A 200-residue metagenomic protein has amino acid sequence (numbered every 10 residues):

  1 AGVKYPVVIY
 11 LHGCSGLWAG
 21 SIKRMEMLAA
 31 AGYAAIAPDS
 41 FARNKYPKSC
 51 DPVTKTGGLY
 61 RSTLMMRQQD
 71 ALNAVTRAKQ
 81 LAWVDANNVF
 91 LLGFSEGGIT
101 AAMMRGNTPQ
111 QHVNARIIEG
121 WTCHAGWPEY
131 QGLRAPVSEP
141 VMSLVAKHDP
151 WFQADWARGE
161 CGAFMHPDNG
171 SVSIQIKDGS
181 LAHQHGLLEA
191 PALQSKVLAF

Functional and structural regions predicted by a protein language model:
A1-V84: Serine-hydrolase catalytic machinery in alpha/beta-hydrolase-like enzymes
K4-V7, A31-A34, A86-N88, Q111-A115 (+1 more regions): Loop/turn elements at helix/coil->beta-strand transitions in domains of secreted/extracellular proteins
C14-L17, F41-K45, S95-I99, T122-A125 (+2 more regions): Solvent-exposed loop/turn segments at secondary-structure junctions within structured extracellular/periplasmic domains
G20-I22, P47-S49, M103, P128-E129 (+1 more regions): Short, solvent-exposed loop/turn and secondary-structure capping segments
A37-P38, G93, S143-V145: Hydrophobic residues in well-ordered beta-strands that form the structural core
N73-P136: Primarily recognizes the serine-hydrolase "nucleophile elbow" in alpha/beta-hydrolase and SGNH/GDSL folds
A115-I176: The feature captures the conserved acid-bearing segment of alpha/beta-hydrolase catalytic domains
N169-F200: C-terminal catalytic histidine-bearing segment of alpha/beta-hydrolase fold enzymes
